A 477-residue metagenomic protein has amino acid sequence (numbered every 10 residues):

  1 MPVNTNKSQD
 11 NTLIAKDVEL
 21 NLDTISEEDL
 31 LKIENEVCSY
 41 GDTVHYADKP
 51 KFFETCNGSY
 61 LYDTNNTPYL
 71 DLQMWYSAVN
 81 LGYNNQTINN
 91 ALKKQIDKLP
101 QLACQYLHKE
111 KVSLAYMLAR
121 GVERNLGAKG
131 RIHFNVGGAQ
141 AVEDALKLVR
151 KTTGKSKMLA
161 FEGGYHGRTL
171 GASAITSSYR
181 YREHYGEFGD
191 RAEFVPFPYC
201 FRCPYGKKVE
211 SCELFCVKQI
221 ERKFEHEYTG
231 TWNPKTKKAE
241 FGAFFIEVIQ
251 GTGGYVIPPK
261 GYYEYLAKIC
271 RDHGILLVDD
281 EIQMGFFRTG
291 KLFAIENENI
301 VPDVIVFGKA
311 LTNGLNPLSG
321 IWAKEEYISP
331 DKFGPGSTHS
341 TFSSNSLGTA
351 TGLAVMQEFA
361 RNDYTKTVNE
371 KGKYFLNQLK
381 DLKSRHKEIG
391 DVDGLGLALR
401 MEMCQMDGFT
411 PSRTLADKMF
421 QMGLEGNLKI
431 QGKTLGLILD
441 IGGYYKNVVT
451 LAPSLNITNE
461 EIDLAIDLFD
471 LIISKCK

Functional and structural regions predicted by a protein language model:
P2-K477: Conserved N-terminal phosphate-binding loop of PLP-dependent enzymes in the Aspartate aminotransferase
